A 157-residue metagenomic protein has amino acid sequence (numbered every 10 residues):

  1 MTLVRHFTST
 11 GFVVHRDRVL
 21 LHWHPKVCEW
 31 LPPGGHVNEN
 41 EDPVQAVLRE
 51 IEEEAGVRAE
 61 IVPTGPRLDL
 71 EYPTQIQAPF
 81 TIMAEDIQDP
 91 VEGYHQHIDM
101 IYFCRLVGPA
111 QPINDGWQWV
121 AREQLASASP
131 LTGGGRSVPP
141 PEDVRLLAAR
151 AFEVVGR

Functional and structural regions predicted by a protein language model:
M1-P32, V44, A59-E60: N-terminal strand-loop-strand
F12, L48, E52, A149-F152: Residues within alpha-helical segments
D17, G35, R49, V120-E123: Structural detector for helix-capping/boundary residues
D17, P25-K26, G65-L68, G108: Short, flexible active-site-adjacent loop segments at beta-strand->alpha-helix junctions, enriched in small/polar
P25-W30, Y94-R157: Nudix hydrolase/Nudix homology domain
P32-P33, V37-E71: The catalytic Nudix box helix
E71-A110: Active-site-adjacent beta-strand/loop module that shapes the phosphate/pyrophosphate-binding cleft
